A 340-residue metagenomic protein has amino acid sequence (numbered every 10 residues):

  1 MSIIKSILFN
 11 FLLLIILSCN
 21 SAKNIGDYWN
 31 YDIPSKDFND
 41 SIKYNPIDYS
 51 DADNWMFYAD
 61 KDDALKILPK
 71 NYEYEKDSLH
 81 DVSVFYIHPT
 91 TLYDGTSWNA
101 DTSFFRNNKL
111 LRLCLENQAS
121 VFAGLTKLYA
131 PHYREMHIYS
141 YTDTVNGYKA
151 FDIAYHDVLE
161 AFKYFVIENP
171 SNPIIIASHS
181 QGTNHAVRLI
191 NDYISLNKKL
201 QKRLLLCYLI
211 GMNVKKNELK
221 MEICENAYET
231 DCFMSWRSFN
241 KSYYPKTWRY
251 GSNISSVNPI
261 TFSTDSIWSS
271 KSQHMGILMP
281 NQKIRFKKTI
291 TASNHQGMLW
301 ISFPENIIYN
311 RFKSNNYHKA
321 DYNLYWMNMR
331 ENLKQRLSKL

Functional and structural regions predicted by a protein language model:
M1-N24: Bacterial Sec-dependent N-terminal signal peptides
C19-L111, L115: Flexible, membrane-associating and regulatory peripheral segments of lipid-active enzymes
G26-W29, K36-D40, I87-N172, N306-A320 (+2 more regions): Active-site catalytic motif of lipid deacylating hydrolases and related acyltransferases
H80-V82, G124-L128, P170-P173, Q201-L205: Loop/turn elements at helix/coil->beta-strand transitions in domains of secreted/extracellular proteins
S83-I87, Y129-H132, I175-I176, L206-L209 (+1 more regions): Structural recognition of the beta-strand scaffold that forms the well-ordered cores of secreted hydrolase catalytic
L159-E168, D192-K339: Surface cap/lid and interfacial helix-loop subdomains adjacent to catalytic sites that gate substrate access
S178-G182, A186: Gly/Ala-rich beta-loop-alpha elbow adjacent to hydrolase catalytic centers
V187-N191: Short, hydrophobic alpha-helix immediately C-terminal to the catalytic nucleophile
